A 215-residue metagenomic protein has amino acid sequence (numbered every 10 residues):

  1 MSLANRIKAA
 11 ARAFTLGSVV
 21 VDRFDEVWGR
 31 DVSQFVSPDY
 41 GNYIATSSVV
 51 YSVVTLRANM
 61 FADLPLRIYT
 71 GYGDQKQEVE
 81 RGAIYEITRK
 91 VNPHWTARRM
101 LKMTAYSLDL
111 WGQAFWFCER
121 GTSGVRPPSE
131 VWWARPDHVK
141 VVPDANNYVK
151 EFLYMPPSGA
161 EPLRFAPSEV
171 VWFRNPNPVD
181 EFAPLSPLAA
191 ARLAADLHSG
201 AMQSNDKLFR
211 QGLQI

Functional and structural regions predicted by a protein language model:
M1-I215: Structured, contiguous alpha/beta core segments that scaffold functional sites
